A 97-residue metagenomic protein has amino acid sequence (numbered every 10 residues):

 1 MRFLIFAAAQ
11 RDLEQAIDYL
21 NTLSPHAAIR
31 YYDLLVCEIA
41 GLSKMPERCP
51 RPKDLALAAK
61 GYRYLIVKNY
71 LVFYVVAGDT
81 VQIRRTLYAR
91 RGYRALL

Functional and structural regions predicted by a protein language model:
M1-L34: Arg/Lys-rich, positively charged N-terminal/basic patches that mediate binding to nucleic acids
L4, R30-A40, A59-I66: PIN-domain endoribonuclease scaffold, especially VapC-family toxins
D12, A16-Y19, E38-G41, Y64 (+1 more regions): Residue-level recognition of specific faces of alpha-helices
D18, R48, A56, G61 (+2 more regions): Residue-level preference for alpha-helix termini and adjacent loops
P25-I29, R48-D54: A short, aromatic/hydrophobic, helix- or strand-capping loop or linear motif that either lines the entrance/gate
S43-P46: Short proline/glycine- and basic residue-enriched helix-capping loop/turn segments at helix->loop/beta transitions
P50-G78: Basic/aromatic recognition patch in beta-strand/loop cores that engages polyanionic ligands
V67-L97: Enriched for short, Lys/Arg-rich terminal
